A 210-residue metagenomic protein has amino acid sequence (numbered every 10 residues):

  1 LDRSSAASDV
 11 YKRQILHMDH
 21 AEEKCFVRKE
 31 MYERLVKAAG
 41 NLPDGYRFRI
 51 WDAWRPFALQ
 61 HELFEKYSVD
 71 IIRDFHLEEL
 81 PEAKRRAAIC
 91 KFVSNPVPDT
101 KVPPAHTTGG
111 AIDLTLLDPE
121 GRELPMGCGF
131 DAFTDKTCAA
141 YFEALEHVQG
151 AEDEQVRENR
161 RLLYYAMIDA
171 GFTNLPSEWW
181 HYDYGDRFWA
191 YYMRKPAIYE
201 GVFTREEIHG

Functional and structural regions predicted by a protein language model:
L1-A7, Y11: Single conserved hydrophobic/aromatic residue that forms the stacking wall/gate of nucleotide- or nucleobase-binding
R3, V27, M31, Q155 (+1 more regions): Hydrophobic (often cysteine-bearing) scaffold residues that line and stabilize catalytic clefts of nucleotide/cofactor
Y11-Q14, K29: N-terminal targeting/docking segments
L16-F26, E146-G150: Surface-exposed cleft-lining segments at the edges of enzyme active sites
E22-L59, F64-D70: Active-site acidic/histidine clusters and adjacent loop/turn architecture that either coordinate catalytic ions
F57-L77, V93, A190-K195: Charged, often glycine-rich, active-site loop that binds/positions anionic groups
L80-G210: Catalytic cores and adjacent binding grooves of peptidoglycan-active enzymes
